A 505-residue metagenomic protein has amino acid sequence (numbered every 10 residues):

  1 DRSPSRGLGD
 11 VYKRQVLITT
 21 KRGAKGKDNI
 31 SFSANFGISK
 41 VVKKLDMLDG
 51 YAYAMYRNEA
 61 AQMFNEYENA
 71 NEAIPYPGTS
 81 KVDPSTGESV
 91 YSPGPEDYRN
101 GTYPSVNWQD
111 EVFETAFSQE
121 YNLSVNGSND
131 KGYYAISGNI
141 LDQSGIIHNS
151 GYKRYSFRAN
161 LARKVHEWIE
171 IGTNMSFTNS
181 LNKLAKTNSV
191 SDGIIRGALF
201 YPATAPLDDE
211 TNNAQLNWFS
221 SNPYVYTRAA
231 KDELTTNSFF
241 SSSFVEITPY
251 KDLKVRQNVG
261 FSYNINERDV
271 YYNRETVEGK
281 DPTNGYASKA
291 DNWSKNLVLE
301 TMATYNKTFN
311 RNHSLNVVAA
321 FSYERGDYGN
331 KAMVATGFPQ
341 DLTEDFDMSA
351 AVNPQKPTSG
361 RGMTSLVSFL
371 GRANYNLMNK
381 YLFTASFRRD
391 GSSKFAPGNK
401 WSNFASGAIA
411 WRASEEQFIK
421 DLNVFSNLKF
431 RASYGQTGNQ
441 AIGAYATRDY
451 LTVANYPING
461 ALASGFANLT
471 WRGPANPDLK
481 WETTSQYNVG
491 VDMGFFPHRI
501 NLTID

Functional and structural regions predicted by a protein language model:
D1-L8, Y12: Single conserved hydrophobic/aromatic residue that forms the stacking wall/gate of nucleotide- or nucleobase-binding
D10-R22: Periplasmic N-terminal soluble interaction domains immediately after the signal peptide in Gram-negative
V16, L123, F157-A159, S241-S243 (+7 more regions): Membrane-embedded beta-strands of outer-membrane beta-barrel proteins, especially the hydrophobic/small aromatic
A24-S105, T115, G145-Y152, S156-F240 (+4 more regions): Surface-exposed loop/interface segments of Gram-negative outer-membrane beta-barrel transport/assembly proteins
A34, G138-S144, F383-S392, Y434: Transmembrane beta-strand segments that form the barrel wall of outer-membrane beta-barrel proteins
E111-T115, V125-N129: Outer-membrane beta-barrel initiation region
G127-K131, I140, L377, F495-P497: A generic beta-sheet turn/junction motif
E246, Y250, E482-D505: Long hydrophobic segments that form regular secondary structure
